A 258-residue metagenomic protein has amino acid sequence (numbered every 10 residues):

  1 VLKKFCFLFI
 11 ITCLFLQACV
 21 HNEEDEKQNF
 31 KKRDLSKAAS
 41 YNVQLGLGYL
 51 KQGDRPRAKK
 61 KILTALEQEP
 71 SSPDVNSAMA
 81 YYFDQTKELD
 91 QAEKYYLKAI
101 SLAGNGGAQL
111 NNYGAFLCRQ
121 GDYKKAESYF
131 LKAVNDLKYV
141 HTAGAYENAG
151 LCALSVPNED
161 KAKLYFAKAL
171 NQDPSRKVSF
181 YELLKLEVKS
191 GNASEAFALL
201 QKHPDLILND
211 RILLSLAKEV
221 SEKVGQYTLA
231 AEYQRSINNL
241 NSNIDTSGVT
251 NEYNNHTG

Functional and structural regions predicted by a protein language model:
C13-A38, G258: Bacterial Sec signal peptide processing site at the extreme N-terminus
E23-F30, F197-A198, K202-G258: Terminal, low-structured helical/coil segments at or just beyond the last alpha-helical repeat
D34, Q68, S101-A103, D136-K138 (+3 more regions): Structural marker of alpha-solenoid helical repeat scaffolds
Q44, A78, N112, Y146-N148 (+2 more regions): Canonical tetratricopeptide repeat
K51, Q85-T86, R119-Q120, L151-V156 (+2 more regions): Register position in tetratricopeptide repeats
V75, Q109, A143-A145, S179 (+2 more regions): TPR alpha-solenoid repeat register
